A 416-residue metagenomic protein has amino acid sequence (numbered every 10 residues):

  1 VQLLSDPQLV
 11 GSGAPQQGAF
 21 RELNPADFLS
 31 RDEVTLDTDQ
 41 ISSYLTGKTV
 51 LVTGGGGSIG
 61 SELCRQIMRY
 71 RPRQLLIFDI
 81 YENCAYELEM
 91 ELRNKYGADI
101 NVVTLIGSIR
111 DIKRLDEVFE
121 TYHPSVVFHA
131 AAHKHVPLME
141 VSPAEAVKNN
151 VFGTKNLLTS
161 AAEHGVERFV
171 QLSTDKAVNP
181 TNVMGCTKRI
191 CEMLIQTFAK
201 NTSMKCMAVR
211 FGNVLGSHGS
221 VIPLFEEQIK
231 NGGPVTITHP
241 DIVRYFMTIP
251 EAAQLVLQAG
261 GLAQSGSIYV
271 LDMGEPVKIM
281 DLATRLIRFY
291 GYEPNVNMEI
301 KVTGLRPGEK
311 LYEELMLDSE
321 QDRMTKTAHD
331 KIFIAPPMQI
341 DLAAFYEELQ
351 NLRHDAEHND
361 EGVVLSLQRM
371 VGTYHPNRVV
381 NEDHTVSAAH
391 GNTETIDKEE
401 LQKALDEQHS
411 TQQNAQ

Functional and structural regions predicted by a protein language model:
V1-T49, A162: Flexible, Lys/Arg-rich cytosolic regulatory linkers and terminal tails that connect or flank
S12-G13, H123, H129, H133-E192 (+1 more regions): Conserved Rossmann-fold NAD(P)-dependent oxidoreductase catalytic core, especially the SDR/UDP-sugar
T35, Q40-S42, M193, T197-V214 (+1 more regions): Strand-loop microenvironment adjacent to phosphate/nucleotide-handling motifs in alpha/beta enzyme folds
V50-Y70: N-terminal Rossmann NAD(P)H-binding glycine-rich loop of SDR-like oxidoreductase domains
R73-L76: Short beta-strand element of Class I
D79-C84: Helix N-cap at the beta1-alpha1 junction of Rossmann-like dinucleotide-binding domains, i.e., the first residues
T104, A146, C206-V209: Hydrophobic/aromatic anchor residues within beta-strands of the central parallel beta-sheet of Rossmann-like
L105-V126: Conserved Rossmann-fold cofactor-binding substructure of NAD(P)-dependent oxidoreductases
